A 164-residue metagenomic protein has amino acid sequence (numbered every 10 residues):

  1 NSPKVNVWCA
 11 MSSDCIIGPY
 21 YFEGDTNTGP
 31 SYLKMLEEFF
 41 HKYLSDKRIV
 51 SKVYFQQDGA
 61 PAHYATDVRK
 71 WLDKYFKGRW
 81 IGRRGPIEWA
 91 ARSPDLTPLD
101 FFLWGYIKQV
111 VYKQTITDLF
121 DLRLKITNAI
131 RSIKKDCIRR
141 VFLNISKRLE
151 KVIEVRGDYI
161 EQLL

Functional and structural regions predicted by a protein language model:
N1-L164: Surface/interface recognition patches
